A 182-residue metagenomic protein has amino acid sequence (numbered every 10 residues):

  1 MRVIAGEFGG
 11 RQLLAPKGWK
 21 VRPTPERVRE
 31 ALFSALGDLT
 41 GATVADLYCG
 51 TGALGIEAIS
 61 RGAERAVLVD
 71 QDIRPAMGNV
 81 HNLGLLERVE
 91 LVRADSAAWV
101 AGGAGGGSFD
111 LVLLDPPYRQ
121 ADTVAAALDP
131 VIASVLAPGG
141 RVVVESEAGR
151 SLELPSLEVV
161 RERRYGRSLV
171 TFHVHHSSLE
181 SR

Functional and structural regions predicted by a protein language model:
M1-R182: Class I S-adenosyl-L-methionine-dependent methyltransferase catalytic core
